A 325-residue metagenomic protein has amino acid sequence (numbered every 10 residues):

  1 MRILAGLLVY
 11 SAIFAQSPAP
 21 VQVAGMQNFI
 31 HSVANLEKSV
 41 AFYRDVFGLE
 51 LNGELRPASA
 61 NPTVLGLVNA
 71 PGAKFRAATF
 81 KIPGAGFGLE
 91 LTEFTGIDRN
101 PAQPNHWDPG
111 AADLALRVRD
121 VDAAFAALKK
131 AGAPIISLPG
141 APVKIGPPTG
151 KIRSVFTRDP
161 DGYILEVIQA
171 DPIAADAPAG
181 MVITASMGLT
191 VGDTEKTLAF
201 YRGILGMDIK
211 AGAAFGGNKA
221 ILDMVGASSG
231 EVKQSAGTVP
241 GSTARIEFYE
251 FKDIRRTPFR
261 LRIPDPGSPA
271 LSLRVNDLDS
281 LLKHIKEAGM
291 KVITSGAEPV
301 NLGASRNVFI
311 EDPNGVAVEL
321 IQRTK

Functional and structural regions predicted by a protein language model:
I3-I13: Sec-dependent N-terminal signal peptides
V21, S32-G86, A123, I145-G150 (+4 more regions): Core segments of cupin and vicinal oxygen chelate
A24-N35, K74-T95, N100-L128, I152-R158 (+5 more regions): Vicinal oxygen chelate
R56-K74, T95-A112, D122, K129-A131 (+7 more regions): A cross-kingdom feature marking solvent-exposed beta-strand/loop segments within repeated, beta-rich binding/scaffold
R158-D159, I168-A199, A213-F215: Surface-exposed beta-loop interaction hotspot
V167-I173, L320-K325: Short beta->alpha transition motifs characteristic of CBS
